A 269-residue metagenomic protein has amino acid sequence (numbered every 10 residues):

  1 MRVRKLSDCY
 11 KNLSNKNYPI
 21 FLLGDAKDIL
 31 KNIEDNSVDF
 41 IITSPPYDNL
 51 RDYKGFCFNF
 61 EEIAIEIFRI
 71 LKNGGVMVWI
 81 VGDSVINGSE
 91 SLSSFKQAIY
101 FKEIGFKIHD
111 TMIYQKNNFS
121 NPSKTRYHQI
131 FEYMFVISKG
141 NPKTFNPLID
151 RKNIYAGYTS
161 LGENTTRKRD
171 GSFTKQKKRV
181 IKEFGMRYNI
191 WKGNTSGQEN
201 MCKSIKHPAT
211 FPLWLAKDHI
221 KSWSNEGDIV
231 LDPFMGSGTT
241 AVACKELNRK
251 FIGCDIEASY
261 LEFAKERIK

Functional and structural regions predicted by a protein language model:
M1-F263: Core catalytic lobe of class I
E266-K269: PRPP-dependent phosphoribosyltransferase catalytic core
